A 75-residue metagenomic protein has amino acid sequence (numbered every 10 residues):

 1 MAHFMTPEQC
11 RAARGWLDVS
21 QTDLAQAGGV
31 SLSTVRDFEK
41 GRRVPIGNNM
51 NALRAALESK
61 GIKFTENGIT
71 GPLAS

Functional and structural regions predicted by a protein language model:
M1-M5: A detector for short, charged/polar N-terminal pre-domain segments
E8-D23, A52: Short basic helix-loop element that most often maps to the first helix and adjoining turn of HTH DNA-binding modules
A12, R43-P45, E66: A charge-rich, low-complexity, intrinsically flexible signal that marks solvent-exposed coils, linkers, repeats
D18-R36: Short alpha-helical DNA-recognition segment
S31, R42, K60: The DNA-recognition helices of helix-turn-helix-type DNA-binding domains
N48-T65: DNA major-groove recognition helix of helix-turn-helix/homeodomain DNA-binding modules
I62-S75: Helix-turn-helix/homeodomain-like alpha-helical modules used for DNA recognition and transcription-factor dimerization
